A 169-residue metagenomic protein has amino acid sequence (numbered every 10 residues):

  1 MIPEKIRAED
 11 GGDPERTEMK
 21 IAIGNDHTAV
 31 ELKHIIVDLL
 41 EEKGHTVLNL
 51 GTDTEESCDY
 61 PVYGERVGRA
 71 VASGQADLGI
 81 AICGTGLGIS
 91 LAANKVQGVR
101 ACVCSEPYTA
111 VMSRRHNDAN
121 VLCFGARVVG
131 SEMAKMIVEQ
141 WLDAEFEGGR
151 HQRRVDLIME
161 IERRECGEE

Functional and structural regions predicted by a protein language model:
K5-E18: Short, Lys/Arg-enriched N-terminal segments with co-localized hydrophobic residues within the first ~10-30 amino acids
A22-E42: Glycine-rich phosphate/diphosphate-binding loop of Rossmann-like nucleotide-binding domains
A22-G24, T28-A29, P107-E169: C-terminal binding/interaction regions
D38, E65, R69, L91 (+2 more regions): Alpha-helical segments flanking ligand/cofactor-binding loops in enzyme cores
T46-S57: A short beta-strand-loop structural module common to alpha/beta enzyme folds
Y63-V103: Helix-adjacent hinge/juxtasegments
